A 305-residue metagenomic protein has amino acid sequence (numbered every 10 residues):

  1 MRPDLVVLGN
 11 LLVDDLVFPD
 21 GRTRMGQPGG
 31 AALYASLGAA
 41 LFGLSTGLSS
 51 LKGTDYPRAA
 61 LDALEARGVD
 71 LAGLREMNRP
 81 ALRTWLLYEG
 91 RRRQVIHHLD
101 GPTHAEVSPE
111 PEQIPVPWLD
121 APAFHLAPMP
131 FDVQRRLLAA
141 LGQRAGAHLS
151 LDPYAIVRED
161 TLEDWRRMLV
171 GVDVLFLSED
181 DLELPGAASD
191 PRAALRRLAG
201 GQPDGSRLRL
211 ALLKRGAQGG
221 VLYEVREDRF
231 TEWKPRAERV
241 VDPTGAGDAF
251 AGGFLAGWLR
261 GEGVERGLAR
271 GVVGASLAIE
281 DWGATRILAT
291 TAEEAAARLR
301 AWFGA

Functional and structural regions predicted by a protein language model:
M1-P3, P191-A305: Conserved phosphate-binding/catalytic region of the ribokinase-like
P3-L12, S150: Short, hydrophobic/glycine-enriched beta-strand segments
G9-L11, A31, A249: Active-site metal-binding loops of divalent metal-dependent hydrolases
V13-G26, F42-H125, A140-G146, A296-A305: Conserved N-terminal subdomain of the carbohydrate kinase-like
G21-L37: Short catalytic helix/loop segments, enriched in acidic residues and glycine and frequently bearing histidine
L37-S45, G257-R260: Alpha-helix C-terminal capping segments
A39, S178, G247: Short, conserved phosphate/pyrophosphate- and ester-handling motifs at nucleotide-, phospho-/glycolipid
A123-R197, G201-Q202, Q218-G219: Conserved beta-alpha-beta core of the PfkB/ribokinase-like small-molecule kinase fold
